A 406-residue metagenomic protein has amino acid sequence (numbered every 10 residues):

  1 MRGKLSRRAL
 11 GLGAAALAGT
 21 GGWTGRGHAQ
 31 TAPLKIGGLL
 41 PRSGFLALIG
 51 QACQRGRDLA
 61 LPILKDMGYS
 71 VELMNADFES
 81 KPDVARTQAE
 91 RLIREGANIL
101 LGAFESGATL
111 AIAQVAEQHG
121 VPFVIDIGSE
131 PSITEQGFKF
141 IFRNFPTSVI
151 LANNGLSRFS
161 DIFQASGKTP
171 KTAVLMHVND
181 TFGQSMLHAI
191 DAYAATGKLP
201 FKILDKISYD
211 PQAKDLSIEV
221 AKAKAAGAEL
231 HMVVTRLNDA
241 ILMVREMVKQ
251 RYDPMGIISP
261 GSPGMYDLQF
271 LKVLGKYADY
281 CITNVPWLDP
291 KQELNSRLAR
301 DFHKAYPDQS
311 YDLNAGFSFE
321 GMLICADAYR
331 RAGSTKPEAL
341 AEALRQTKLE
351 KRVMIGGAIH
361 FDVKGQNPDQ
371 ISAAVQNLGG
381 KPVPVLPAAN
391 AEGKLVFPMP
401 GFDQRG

Functional and structural regions predicted by a protein language model:
R2-G13, W23-G25, A29-G406: Extracytosolic ligand-binding ectodomains
A16: Alpha-helical DNA-recognition elements
